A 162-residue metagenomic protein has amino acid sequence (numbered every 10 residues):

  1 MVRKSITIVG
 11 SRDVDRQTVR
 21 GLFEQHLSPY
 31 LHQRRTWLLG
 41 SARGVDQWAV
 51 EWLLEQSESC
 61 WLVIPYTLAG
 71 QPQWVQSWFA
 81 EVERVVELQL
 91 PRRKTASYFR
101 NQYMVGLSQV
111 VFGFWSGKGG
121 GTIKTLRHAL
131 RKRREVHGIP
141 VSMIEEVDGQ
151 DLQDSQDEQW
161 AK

Functional and structural regions predicted by a protein language model:
V2-S5, R12-D148: Acidic/glycine-enriched connector segments
Q150-K162: Short, low-complexity, charge-dense intrinsically disordered segments
